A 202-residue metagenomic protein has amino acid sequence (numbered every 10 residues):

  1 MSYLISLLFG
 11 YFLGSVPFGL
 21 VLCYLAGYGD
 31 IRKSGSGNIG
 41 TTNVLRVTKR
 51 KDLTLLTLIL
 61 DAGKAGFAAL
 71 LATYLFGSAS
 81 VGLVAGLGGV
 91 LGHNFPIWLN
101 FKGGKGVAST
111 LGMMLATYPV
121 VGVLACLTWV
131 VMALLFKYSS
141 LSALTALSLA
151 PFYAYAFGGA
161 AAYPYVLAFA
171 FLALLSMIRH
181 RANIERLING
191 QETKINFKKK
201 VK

Functional and structural regions predicted by a protein language model:
M1-F9, F67-V84, L115-G122, Y155-A168: Helix-coil boundary and interhelical linker segments in multi-pass alpha-helical membrane proteins
M1-G27: N-terminal signal-anchor transmembrane alpha helix
L4-F9, T54-L55, G82-L87, L111 (+3 more regions): Hydrophobic alpha-helical transmembrane segments
G19-L22, G92-K102, W129-F136, R181-E185: C-terminal ends of transmembrane helices
L22-T54, E185-K202: Cytosolic, membrane-interface loops and tails of multi-pass inner-membrane proteins
G29-N38, W98-L111, Y138-A146: Short, non-helical or kinked segments that cap or interrupt transmembrane helices
L45-K49, A72-L75, G88, G92 (+2 more regions): Interfacial segments of multi-pass membrane proteins
R46-T73: Multi-pass membrane catalytic core of lipid/isoprenoid biosynthesis enzymes
